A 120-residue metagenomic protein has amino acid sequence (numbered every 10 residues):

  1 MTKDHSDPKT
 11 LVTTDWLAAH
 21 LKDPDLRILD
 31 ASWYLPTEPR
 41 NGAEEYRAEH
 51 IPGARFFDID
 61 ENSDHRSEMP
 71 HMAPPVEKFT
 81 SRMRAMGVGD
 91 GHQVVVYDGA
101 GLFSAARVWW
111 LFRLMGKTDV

Functional and structural regions predicted by a protein language model:
M1-V120: Cytosolic catalytic domains that perform sulfur/thiol-centered chemistry
